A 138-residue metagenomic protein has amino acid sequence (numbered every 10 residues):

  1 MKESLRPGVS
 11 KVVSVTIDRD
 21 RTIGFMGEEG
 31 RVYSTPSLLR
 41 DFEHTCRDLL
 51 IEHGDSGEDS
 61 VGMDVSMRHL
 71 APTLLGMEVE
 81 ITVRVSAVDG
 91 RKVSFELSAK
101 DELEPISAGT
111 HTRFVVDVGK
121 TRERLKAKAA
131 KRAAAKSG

Functional and structural regions predicted by a protein language model:
M1-S34: Catalytic strand-loop segment that frames the active site of acyl-thioester-processing enzymes
R6-V12, S37, D64, E78-E80 (+2 more regions): Intrinsic-disorder/low-complexity, polar/charged segments enriched in Ser/Thr/Lys/Arg/Asp/Glu/Gln
V12-D18, R68, T112-F114: Generic structural detector for well-ordered beta-strands
E29, Y33-S37, S94, V116: Residues at secondary-structure transition points
R47-E80: Hydrophobic beta-strand-centered segment that forms part of the acyl-chain substrate-binding groove
R84-G138: HotDog/MaoC-like acyl-thioester-processing domains
